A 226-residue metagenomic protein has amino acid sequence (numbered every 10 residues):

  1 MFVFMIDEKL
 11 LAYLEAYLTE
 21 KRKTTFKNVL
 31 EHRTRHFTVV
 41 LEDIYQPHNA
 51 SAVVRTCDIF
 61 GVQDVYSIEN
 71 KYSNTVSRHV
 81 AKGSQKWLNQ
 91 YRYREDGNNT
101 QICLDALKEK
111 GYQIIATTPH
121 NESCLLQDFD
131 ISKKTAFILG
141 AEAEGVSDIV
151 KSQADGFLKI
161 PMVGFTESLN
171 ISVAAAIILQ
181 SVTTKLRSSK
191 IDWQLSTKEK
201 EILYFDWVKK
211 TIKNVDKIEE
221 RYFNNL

Functional and structural regions predicted by a protein language model:
M1-F4: Short, Lys/Arg-enriched N-terminal segments with co-localized hydrophobic residues within the first ~10-30 amino acids
A16-E122, T183-T184, I191, L195 (+1 more regions): RNA substrate-binding interface of SAM-dependent RNA methyltransferases
V53, D130-I131, V150: Structural alpha-helical scaffold elements that stabilize or flank donor/cofactor-binding regions in carbohydrate
I68-E69, R94, A141, L158-F165: Short beta->alpha connector loops at strand-helix junctions that form conserved, small/polar/Pro-enriched
S73-R78, E144-V150: Short, glycine/polar-rich helix-capping loops at beta-to-alpha or helix-loop-helix junctions that flank or form
A81-K86, S132-T135, I177: Short, hinge-like loop/turn segments at secondary-structure boundaries
K151-S196: Structured adenosyl-cofactor binding patch, chiefly the S-adenosyl-L-methionine
